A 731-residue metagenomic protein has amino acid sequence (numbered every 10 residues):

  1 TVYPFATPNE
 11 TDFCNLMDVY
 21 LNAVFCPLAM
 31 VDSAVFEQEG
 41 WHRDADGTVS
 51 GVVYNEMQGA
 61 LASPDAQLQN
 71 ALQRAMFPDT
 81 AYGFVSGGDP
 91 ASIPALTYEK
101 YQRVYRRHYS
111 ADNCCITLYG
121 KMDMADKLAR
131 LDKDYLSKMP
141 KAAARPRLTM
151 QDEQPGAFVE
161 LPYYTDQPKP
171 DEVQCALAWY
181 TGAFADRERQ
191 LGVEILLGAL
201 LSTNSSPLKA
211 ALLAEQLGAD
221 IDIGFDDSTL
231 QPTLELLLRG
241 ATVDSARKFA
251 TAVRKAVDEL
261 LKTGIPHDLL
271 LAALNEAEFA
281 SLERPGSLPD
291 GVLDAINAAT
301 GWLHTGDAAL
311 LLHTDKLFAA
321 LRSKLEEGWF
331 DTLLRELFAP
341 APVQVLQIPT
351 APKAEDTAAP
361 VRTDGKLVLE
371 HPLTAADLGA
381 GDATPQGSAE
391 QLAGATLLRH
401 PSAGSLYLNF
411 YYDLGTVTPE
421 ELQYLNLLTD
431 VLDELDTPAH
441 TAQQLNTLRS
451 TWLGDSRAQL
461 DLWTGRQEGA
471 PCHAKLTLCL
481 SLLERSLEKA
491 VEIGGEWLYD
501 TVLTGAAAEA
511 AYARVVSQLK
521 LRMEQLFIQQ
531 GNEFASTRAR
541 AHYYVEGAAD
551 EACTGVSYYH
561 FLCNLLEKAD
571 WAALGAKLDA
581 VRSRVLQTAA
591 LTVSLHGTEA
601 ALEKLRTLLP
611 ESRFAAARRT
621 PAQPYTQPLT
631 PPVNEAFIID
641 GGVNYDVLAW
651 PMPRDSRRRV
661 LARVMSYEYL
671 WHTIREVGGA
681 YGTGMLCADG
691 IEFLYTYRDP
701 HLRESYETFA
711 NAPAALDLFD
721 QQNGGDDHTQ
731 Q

Functional and structural regions predicted by a protein language model:
T1, E188-L200, S405-L448, G494 (+2 more regions): Active/ligand-binding-proximal structured segments within catalytic/core domains that scaffold catalytic residues
T1-D152, D171-A176, T181-D186, G198 (+3 more regions): Charge-rich, well-structured scaffold segments of protease-associated domains
V104-R106, A157-D166, G394-L398, R582 (+1 more regions): Short, surface-exposed beta-strand/loop micro-motifs that present aromatic residues
S137-I195, T630-V647: Loop-rich catalytic cores of soluble enzymes, especially ATP-dependent carboxylate-amine ligases and other
P168-A176, F184, E188, A210 (+3 more regions): Active-site-adjacent "gating/activation" loops or surface patches in catalytic cores
D220, L392-A393, H400-L408, L414-Q423 (+3 more regions): Non-catalytic regulatory/linker segments of enzymes
V633-F637, V647-R663, H672, G682-D699 (+2 more regions): Terminal end segments
